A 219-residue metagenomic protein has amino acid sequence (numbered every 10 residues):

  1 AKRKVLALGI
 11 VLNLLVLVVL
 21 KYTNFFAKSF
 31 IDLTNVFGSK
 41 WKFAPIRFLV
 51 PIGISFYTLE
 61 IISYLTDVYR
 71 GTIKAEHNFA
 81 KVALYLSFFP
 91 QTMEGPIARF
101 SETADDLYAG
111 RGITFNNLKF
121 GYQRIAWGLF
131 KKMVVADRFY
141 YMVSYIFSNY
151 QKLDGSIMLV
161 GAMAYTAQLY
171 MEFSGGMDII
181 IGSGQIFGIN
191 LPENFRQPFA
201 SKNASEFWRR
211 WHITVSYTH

Functional and structural regions predicted by a protein language model:
A1-H219: Membrane-embedded transmembrane alpha-helical bundles that form the catalytic cores of multi-pass lipid-modifying
